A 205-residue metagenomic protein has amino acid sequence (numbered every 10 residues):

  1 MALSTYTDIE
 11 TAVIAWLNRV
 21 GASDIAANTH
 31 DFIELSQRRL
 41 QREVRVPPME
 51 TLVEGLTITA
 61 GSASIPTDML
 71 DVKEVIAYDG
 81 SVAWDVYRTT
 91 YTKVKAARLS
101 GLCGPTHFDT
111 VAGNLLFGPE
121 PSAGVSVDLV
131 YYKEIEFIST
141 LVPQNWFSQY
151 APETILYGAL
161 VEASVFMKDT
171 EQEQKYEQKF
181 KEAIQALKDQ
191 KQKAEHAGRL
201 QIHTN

Functional and structural regions predicted by a protein language model:
M1-N205: Glycine-enriched, solvent-exposed interface loops adjoining structured elements
